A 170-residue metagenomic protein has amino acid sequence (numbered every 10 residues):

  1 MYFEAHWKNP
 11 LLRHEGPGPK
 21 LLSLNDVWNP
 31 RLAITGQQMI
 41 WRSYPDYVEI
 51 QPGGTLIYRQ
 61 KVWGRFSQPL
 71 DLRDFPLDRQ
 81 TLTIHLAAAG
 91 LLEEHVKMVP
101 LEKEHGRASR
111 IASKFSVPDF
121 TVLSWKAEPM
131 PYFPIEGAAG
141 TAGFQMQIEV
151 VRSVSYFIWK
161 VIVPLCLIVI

Functional and structural regions predicted by a protein language model:
M1-Q145: Soluble non-transmembrane domains of integral membrane proteins
Q145-I170: Channel- or pocket-lining gating/hinge segments that regulate access to a cavity or pore
